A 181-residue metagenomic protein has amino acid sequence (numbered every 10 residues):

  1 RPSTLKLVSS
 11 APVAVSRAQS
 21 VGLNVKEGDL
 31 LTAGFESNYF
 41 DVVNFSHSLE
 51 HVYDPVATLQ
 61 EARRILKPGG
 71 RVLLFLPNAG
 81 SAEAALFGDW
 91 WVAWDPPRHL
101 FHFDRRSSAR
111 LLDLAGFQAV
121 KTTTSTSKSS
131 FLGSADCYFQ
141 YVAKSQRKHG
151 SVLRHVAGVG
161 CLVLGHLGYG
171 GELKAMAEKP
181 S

Functional and structural regions predicted by a protein language model:
R1-W90, H102-L114, E172-P180: Conserved SAM-binding loop
L23, G80, W91-W94, R154 (+1 more regions): Bulky hydrophobic/aromatic packing residues
S37, A93, S129-L132: A broad, structure-centric signal for solvent-exposed, well-ordered loop/edge residues that line or flank functional
N44, A85, W90-W94, S145 (+2 more regions): Generic, low-specificity signal for short hydrophobic/alpha-helical stretches with a mild N-terminal bias, encompassing
W90-W94, D104, L112, A135-Q140 (+1 more regions): Generic alpha-helical propensity signal that fires on short helical segments and nearby coil/disordered stretches
D95-H99: A short acidic, glycine-rich active-site loop that binds or catalyzes chemistry on phosphate/adenosine moieties
R105-T124, V152-L153: A SAM-dependent methyltransferase catalytic signature shared across enzymes that methylate proteins
T124-S181: A C-terminal cap/extension of S-adenosyl-L-methionine-dependent methyltransferases that defines the acceptor-substrate
